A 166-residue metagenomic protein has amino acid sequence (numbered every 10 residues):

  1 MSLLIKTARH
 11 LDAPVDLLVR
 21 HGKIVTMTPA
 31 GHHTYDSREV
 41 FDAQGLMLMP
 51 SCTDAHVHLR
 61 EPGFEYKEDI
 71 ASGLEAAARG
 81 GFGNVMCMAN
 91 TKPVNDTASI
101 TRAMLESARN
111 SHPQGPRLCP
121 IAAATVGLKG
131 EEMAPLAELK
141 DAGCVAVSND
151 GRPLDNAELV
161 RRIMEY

Functional and structural regions predicted by a protein language model:
M1-S2, A13-P14, D36-R38, Q44 (+3 more regions): Short coil/turn connectors at secondary-structure junctions
S2-L4, R9-S51: Histidine-rich, glycine-flanked metal-binding segment
T7-A8, T28-P29, A43-Q44, S51-A55 (+3 more regions): Fold-independent oxyanion-binding glycine-rich loops and adjacent beta-strand/coil segments at enzyme active sites
A8, G22, G45, H56 (+4 more regions): Divalent metal-coordination and catalytic microenvironments
Q44-A108: Metal-associated gating/positioning segment near the N- to mid-region
T91-A103, A108-Y166: Histidine/acidic-residue-rich, glycine-tolerant segments that coordinate divalent metal ions
